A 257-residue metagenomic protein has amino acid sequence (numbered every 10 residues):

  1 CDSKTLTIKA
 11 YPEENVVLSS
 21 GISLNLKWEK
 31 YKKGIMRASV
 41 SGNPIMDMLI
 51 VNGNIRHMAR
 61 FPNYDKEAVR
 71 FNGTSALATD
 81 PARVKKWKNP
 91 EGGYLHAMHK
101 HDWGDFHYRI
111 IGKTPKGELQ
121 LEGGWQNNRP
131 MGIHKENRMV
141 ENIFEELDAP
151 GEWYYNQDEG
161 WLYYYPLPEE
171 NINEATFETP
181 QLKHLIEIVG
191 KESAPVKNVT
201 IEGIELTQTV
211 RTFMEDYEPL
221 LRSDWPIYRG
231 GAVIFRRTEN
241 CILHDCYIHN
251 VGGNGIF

Functional and structural regions predicted by a protein language model:
C1-R237, I242, Y247-H249: Extracellular polysaccharide-degrading/modifying enzymes targeting complex plant/algal/animal polysaccharides
I248-G253, F257: Hydrophobic, small-residue-rich alpha-helical packing segments that form membrane-like cores
